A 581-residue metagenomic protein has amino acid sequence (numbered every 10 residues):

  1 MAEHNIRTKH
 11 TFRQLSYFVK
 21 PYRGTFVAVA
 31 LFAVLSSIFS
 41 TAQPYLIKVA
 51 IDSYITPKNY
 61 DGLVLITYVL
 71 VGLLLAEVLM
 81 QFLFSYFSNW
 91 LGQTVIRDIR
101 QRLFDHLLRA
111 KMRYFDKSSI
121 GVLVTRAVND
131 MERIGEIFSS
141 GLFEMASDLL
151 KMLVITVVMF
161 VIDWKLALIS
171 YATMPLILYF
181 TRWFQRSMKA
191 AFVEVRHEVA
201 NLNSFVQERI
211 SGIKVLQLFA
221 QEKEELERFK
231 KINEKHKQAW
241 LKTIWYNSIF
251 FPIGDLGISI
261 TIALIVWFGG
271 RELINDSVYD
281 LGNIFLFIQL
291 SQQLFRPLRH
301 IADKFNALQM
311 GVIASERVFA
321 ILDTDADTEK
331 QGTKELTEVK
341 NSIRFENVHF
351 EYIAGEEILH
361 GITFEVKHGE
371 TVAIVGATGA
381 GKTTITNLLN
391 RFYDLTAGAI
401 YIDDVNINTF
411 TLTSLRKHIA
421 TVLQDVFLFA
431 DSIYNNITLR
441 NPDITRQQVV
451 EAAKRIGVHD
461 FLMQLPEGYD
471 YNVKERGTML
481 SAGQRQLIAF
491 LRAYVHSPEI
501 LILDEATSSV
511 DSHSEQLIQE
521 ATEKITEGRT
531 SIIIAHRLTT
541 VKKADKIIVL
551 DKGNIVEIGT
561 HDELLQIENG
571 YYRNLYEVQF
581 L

Functional and structural regions predicted by a protein language model:
M1-S40, I55-V69, F84-S88, G92 (+11 more regions): Membrane-integrated ABC transporters
A2-N5, T56, Q93, Q101-T125 (+6 more regions): Short intracellular "coupling" helices and adjacent cytoplasmic loop segments at the cytosolic face of multi-pass
G24, M112-R113, N129-F138, L142 (+6 more regions): An intracellular "coupling" helix at the cytosolic face of ABC transporter transmembrane type-1 domains
F26-L83, F87, F160-K165, A263 (+2 more regions): Transmembrane helix-loop-helix hairpins at lipid-water interfaces of multipass membrane proteins, especially the type-1
L31, F39, Y68, M80 (+6 more regions): Hydrophobic alpha-helical transmembrane segments of ABC transporter permease domains
N59-G62, V158-A172, K242, Y246-E316 (+1 more regions): Helix-loop-helix
K330, L336-L581: ABC-type nucleotide-binding domain
